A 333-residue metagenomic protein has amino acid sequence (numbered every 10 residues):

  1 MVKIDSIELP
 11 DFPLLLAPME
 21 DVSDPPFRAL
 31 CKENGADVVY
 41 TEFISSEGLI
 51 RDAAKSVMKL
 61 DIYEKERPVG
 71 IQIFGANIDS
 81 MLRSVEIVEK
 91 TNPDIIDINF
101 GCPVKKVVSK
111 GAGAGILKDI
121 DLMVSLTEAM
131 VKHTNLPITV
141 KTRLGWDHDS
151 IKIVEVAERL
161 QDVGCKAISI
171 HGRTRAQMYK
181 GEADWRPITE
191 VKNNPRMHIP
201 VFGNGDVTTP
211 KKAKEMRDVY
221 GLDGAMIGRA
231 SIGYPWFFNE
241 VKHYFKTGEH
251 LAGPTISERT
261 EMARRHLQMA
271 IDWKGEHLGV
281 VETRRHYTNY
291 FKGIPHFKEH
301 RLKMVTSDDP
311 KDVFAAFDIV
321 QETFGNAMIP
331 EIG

Functional and structural regions predicted by a protein language model:
M1-G333: Flavin-dependent oxidoreductase catalytic cores
